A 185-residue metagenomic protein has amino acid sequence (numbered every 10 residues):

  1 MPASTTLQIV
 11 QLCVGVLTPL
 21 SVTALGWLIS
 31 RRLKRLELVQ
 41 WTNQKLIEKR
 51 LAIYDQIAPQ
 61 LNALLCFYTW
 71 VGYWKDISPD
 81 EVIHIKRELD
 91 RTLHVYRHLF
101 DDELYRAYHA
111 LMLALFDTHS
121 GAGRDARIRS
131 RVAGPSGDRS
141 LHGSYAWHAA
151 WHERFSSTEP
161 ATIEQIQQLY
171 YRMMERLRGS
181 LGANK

Functional and structural regions predicted by a protein language model:
M1-L38: Membrane-embedded hydrophobic alpha-helical segments
A24-K185: Conserved non-transmembrane functional hotspots
